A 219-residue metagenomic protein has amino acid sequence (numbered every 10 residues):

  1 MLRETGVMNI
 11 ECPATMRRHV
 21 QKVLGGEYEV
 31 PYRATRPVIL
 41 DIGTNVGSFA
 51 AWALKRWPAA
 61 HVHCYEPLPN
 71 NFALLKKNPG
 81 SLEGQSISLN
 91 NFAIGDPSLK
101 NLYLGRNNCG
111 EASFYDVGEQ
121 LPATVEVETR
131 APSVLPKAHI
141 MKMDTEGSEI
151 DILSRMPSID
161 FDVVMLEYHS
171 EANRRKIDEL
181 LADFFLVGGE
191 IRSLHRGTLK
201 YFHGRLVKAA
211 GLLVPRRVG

Functional and structural regions predicted by a protein language model:
M1-G219: Phosphate/nucleotide-binding beta-alpha loop and adjacent structural elements of enzyme active sites
